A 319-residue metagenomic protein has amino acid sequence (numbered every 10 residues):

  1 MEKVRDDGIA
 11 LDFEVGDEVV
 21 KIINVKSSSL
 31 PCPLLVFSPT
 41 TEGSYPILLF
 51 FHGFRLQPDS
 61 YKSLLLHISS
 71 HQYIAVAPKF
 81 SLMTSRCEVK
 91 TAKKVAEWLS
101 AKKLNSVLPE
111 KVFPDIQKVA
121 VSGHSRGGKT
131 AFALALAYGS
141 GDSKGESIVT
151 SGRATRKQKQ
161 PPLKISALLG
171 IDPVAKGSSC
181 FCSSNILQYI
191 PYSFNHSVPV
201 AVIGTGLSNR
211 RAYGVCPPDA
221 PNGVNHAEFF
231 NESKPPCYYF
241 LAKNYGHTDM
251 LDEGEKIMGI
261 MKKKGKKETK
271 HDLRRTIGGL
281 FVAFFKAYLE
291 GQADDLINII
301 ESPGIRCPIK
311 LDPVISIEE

Functional and structural regions predicted by a protein language model:
M1-G43: N-terminal cap/lid segment of alpha/beta-hydrolase-fold proteins
T41-G43, S69-S70, V112-D115, V121-R126 (+4 more regions): Extracellular/periplasmic catalytic domains that process cell-envelope and extracellular macromolecules
S44-G53: Short beta-strand element of the alpha/beta-hydrolase
L56-P78: Short amphipathic alpha-helix adjacent to the substrate-entry channel of hydrolases
I74, K79-M83, V174, Y245: Short beta-to-alpha linker loops that shape the active-site pocket of alpha/beta-hydrolase fold enzymes
R86-T130, A137-D142: Gly/Ser-rich "nucleophile elbow"/oxyanion-hole loop immediately N-terminal to the catalytic nucleophile in hydrolases
K144-H247: The feature captures the conserved acid-bearing segment of alpha/beta-hydrolase catalytic domains
K234, K243-T248, D252-E319: Alpha/beta-hydrolase-fold serine-hydrolase catalytic core, especially in secreted/extracellular enzymes
